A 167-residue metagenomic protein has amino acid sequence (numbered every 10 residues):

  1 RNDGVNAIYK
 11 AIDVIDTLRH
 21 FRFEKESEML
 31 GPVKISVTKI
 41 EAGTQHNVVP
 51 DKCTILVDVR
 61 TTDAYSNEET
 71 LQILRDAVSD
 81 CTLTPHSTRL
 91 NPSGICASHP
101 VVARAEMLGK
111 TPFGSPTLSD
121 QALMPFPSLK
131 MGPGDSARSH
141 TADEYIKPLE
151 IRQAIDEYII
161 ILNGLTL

Functional and structural regions predicted by a protein language model:
R1-L167: Metal-dependent amide/peptide-bond hydrolase catalytic core, centered on the "pita-bread" metallohydrolase fold
